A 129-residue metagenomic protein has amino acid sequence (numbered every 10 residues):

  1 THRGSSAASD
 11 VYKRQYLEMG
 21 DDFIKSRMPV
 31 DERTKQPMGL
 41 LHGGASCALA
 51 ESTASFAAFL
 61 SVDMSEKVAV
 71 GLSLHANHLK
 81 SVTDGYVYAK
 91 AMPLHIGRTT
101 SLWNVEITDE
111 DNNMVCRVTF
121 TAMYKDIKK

Functional and structural regions predicted by a protein language model:
T1-A8, Y12: Single conserved hydrophobic/aromatic residue that forms the stacking wall/gate of nucleotide- or nucleobase-binding
K13-L41: Catalytic strand-loop segment that frames the active site of acyl-thioester-processing enzymes
R14, Q36-A48, E66, S73 (+2 more regions): Residues at secondary-structure transition points
D22-I24, V68-L74, G85, S101-W103 (+1 more regions): A generic structural signal for short beta-strands and their flanking turns/coil linkers
G44-M64: Active-site helix/loop of acyl-thioester processing domains in fatty-acid/polyketide metabolism, spanning hotdog-fold
A57-Y88, P93: Hydrophobic beta-strand-centered segment that forms part of the acyl-chain substrate-binding groove
S81-D84, Y88-K129: HotDog/MaoC-like acyl-thioester-processing domains
